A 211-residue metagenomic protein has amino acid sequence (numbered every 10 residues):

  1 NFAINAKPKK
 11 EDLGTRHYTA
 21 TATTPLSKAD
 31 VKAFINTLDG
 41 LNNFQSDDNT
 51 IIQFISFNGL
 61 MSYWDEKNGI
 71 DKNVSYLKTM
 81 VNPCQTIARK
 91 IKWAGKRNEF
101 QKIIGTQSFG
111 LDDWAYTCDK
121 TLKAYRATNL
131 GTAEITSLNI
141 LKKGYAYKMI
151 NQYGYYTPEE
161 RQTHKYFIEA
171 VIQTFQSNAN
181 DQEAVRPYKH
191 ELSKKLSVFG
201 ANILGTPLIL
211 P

Functional and structural regions predicted by a protein language model:
F2-K72, Q173-S177, D181-E183, P187-H190 (+1 more regions): Immediate post-signal-peptide N-terminus of mature secreted/exported proteins
L13-H17, T21-T24, P83, I87 (+2 more regions): A near-ubiquitous, low-amplitude feature marking generic local secondary-structure context
T23-L26, D30-A33, S56, G69-T79 (+8 more regions): Non-membrane alpha-helical secondary structure
Q45, Q53, Q85, E99-Q101 (+5 more regions): Residue-identity detector for glutamine
K72-P158: Mature extracellular/secreted ectodomains of secretory-pathway proteins
G131-I209: Long, compositionally biased
